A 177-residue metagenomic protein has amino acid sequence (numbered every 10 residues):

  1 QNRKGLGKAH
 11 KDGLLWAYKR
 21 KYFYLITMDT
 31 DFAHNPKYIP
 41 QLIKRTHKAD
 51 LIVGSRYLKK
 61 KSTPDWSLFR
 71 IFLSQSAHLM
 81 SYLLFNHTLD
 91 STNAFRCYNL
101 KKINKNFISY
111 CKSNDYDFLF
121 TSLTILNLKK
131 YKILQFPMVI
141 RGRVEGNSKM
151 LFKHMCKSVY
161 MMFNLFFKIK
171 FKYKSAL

Functional and structural regions predicted by a protein language model:
Q1-K19, Y24, P36-Y116, G142-Y160: Acceptor/aglycone-binding surface of glycosyltransferases and processive sugar-polymer synthases
A9, S122-L123: Short, hydrophobic alpha-helical packing/hinge segments within bilobed ligand-binding/sensory domains
G13, D31, N99, L126 (+1 more regions): Residue-level signature of catalytic and energy-coupling elements of molecular machines, predominantly ATP/GTP-dependent
K37, H47, Y160-L177: Terminal low-complexity segments of carbohydrate-biosynthetic enzymes
L83, N106, K129, M162 (+1 more regions): Change "in soluble alpha/beta enzymes" to "in soluble alpha/beta proteins
H87, Y110, N114, L123-V139: Catalytic donor-sugar/metal-binding loop of nucleotide-sugar-dependent glycosyltransferases
L123-L126, V159-F163: Hydrophobic "lid"/C-terminal helical patch of Rossmann-like NAD(P)-dependent dehydrogenase/epimerase domains
